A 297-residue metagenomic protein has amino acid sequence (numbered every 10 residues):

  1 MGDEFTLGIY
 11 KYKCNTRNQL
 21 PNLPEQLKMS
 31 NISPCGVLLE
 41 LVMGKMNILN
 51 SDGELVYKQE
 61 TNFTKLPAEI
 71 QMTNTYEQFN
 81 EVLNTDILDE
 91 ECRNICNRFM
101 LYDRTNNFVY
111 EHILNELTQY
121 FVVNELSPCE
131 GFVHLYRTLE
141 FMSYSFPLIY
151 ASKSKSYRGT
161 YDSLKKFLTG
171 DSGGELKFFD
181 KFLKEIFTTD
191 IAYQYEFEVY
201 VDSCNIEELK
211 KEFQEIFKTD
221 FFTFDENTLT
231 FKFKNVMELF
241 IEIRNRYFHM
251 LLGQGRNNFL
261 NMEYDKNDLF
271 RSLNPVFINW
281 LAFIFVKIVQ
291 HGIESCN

Functional and structural regions predicted by a protein language model:
M1-L126, E130, N267-C296: Charged, non-catalytic interaction/linker regions at domain boundaries that couple catalytic cores to substrate
V109-H134, E140-N297: Amphipathic, oligomerization/interface secondary-structure segments
